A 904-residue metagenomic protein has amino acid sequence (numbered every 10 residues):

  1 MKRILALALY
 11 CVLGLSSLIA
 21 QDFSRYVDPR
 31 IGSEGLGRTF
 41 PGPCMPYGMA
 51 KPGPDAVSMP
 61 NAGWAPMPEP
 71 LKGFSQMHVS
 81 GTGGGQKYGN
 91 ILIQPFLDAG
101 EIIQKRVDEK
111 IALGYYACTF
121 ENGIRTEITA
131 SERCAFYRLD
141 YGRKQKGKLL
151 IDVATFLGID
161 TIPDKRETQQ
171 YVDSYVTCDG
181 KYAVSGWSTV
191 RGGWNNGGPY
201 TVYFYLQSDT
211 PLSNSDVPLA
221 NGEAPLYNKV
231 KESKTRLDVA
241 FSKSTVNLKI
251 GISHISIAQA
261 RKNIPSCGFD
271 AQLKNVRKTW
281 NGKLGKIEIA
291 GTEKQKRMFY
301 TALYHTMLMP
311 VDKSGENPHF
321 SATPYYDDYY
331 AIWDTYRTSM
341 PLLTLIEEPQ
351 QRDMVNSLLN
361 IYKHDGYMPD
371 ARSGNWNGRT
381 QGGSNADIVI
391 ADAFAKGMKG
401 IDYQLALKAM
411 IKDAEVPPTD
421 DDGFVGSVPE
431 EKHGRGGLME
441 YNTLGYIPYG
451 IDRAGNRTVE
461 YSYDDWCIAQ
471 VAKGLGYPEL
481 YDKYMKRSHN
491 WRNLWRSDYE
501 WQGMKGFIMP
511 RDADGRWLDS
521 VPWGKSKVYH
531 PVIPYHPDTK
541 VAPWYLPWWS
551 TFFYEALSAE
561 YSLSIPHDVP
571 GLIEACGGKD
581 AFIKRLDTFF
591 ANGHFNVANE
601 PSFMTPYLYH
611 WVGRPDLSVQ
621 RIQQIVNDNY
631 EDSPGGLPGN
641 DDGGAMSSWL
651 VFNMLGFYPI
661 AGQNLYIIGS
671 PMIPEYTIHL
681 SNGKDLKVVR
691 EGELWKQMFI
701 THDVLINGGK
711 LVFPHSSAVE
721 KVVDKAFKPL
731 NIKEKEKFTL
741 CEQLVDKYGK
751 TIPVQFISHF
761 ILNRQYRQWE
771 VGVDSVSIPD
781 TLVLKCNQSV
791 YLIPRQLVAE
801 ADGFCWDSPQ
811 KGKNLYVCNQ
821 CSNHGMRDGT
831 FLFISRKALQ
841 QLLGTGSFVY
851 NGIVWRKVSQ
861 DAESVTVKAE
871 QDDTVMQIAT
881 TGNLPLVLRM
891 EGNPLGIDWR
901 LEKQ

Functional and structural regions predicted by a protein language model:
M1-Q21, K728: Bacterial Sec-dependent N-terminal signal peptides
Q21-I388, F394-V459, C467-P478, D482-N493 (+10 more regions): Accessory carbohydrate-recognition regions in carbohydrate-active enzymes
I31, F120-E121, L680-S681, Y850 (+2 more regions): Structural motif
C118, P510, I678, L744 (+1 more regions): Hydrophobic beta-strand positions
D464: ATP-dependent phospho-/nucleotidyl transfer catalytic cores
G503-A513, S520, G892-Q904: Long amphipathic alpha-helical scaffold regions
D724-Q904: Acidic, serine/threonine-rich low-complexity disordered tracts
